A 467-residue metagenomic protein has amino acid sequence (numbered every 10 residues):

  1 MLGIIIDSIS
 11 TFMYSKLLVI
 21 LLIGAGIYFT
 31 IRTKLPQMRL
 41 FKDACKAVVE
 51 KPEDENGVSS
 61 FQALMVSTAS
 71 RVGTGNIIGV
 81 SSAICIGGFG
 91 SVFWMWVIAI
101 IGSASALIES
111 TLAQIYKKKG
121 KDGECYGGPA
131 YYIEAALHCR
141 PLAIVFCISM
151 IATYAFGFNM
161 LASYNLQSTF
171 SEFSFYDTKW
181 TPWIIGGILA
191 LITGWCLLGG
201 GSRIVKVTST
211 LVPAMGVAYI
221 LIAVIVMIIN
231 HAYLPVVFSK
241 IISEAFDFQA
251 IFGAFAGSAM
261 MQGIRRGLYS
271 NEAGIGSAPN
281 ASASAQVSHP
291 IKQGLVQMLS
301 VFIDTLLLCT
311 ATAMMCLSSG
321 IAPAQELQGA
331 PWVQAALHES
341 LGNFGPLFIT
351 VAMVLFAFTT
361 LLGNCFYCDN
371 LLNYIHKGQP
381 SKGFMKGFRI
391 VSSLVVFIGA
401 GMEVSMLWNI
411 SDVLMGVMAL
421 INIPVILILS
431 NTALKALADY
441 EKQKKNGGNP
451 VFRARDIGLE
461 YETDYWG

Functional and structural regions predicted by a protein language model:
M1-T74, I84-S91, G102, L427-G467: N-terminal alpha-helical transmembrane segments of multi-pass membrane transport and channel/translocase proteins
L2, L18, T33-Q37, G75-V80 (+7 more regions): Transmembrane helix-loop junctions in multi-pass membrane proteins
L21-Y28, R32-C45, N165-F170, T181-I229 (+4 more regions): Membrane-interface loop-to-helix entry segments
A25-T30, I98-G123, P129-A130, E134-Y164 (+3 more regions): Helix-loop-helix module between adjacent transmembrane segments
T30, I108-K117, V224-K240, A254 (+2 more regions): Extracellular/periplasmic helix-exit of transmembrane alpha-helices
L35-S60, S82, G88-S91, A104-L137 (+3 more regions): Flexible loop linkers connecting adjacent transmembrane helices in multi-pass alpha-helical membrane transporters
D54-I86, L112-A130, E134, I151 (+1 more regions): Alpha-helical membrane segments and immediately flanking helix-loop junctions that form or couple to the substrate/ion
I101-E109, G187-G201, V212-A232, R265-R266 (+2 more regions): Selective recognition of specific alpha-helical transmembrane segments in multi-pass small-molecule
